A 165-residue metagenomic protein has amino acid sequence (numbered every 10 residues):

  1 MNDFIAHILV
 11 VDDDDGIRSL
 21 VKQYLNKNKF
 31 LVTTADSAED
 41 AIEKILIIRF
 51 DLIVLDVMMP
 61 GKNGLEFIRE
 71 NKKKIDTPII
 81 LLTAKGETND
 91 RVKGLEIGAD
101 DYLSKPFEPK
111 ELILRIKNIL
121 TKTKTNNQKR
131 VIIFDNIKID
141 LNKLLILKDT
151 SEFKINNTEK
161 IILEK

Functional and structural regions predicted by a protein language model:
H7, K117-K165: Short, Lys/Arg-enriched segments at the junction into DNA-binding effector domains of transcriptional regulators
D12, D56, T83: Active-site residues of response regulator receiver
S19-K27: Charged docking surfaces used in two-component/phosphorelay signaling
K29-D36, K44: Short hydrophobic/Thr-rich beta-strand motif most characteristic of the beta2 strand and flanking loop of CheY-like
S37, N63-E66: Acidic catalytic/metal-coordinating carboxylates
I48-V54: Active-site beta3 strand of CheY-like receiver
M59: Receiver (REC) domain active-site loop signature in two-component systems and cognate sites in sensor histidine kinases
R69, K73, P78-I132: Basic, amphipathic DNA-recognition helix from helix-turn-helix-like DNA-binding domains
